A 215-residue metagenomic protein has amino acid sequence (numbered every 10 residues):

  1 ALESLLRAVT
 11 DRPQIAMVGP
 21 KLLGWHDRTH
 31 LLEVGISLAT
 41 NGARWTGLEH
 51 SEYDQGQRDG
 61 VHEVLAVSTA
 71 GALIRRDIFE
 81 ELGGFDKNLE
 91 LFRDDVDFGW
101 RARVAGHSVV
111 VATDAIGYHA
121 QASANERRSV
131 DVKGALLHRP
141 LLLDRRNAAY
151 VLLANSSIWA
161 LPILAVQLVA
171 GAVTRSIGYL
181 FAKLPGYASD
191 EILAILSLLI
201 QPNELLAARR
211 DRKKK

Functional and structural regions predicted by a protein language model:
A1-A43: Conserved donor NDP-sugar-binding/catalytic core segment of glycosyltransferases
E3-L5, L65-S123: A short, conserved alpha-helix in the catalytic core of glycosyltransferases
M17-G19, H26, T46, V111-T113 (+1 more regions): Hydrophobic residues in well-ordered beta-strands that form the structural core
L23-W25, F79, I116-G117, G171: Short, solvent-exposed loop/turn segments at secondary-structure junctions
L31, T40-W45, S51-D77, E81 (+2 more regions): A recurrent flexible, glycine/aromatic-enriched loop bordering the glycosyltransferase active site that acts as
V104-L206: Active-site-adjacent helix/loop segment of glycosyltransferases that harbors family-specific signature motifs
K214-K215: Long, low-complexity C-terminal extensions of enzymes
